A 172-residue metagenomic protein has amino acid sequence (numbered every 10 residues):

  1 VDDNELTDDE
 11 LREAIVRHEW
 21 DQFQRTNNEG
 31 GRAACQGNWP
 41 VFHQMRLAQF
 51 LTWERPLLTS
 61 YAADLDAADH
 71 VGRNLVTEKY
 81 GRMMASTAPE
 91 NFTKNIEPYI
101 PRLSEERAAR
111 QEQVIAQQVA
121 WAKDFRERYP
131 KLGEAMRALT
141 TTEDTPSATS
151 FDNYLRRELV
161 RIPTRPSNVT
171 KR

Functional and structural regions predicted by a protein language model:
D3-G37, A48-L51, A67-G72, Y80-T87: Basic helix-extension-helix modules of the SAP/HeH family
E29-W53, T59-D64, A68, L75-V76 (+1 more regions): A cross-kingdom feature marking solvent-exposed beta-strand/loop segments within repeated, beta-rich binding/scaffold
F50, L57-L65, V114-I115, I162-R172: Short, structured motif recognition centered on aromatic/hydrophobic residues
L58, A63-Y99: Repeat-associated, polar segments at repeat-unit boundaries in modular proteins
M83, N91, I100-R102, W121 (+1 more regions): Amphipathic alpha-helical binding modules
T87-W121: Surface-exposed beta-loop interaction hotspot
R107, V114-M136, R165: A contiguous, surface-oriented mixed alpha/beta subdomain in the mid-to-C-terminal portion of proteins that forms
P130-K171: Short, intrinsically disordered, charge-balanced linker/junction segments flanking boundaries in proteins
